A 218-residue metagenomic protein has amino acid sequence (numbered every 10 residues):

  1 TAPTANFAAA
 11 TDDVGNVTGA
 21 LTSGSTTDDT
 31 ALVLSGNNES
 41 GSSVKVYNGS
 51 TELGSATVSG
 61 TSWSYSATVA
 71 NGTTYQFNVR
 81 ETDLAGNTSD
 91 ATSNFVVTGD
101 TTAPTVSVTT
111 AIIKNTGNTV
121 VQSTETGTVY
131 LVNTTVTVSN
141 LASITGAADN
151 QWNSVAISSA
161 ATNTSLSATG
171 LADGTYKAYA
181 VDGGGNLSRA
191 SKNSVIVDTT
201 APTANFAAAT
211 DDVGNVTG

Functional and structural regions predicted by a protein language model:
T1-N16, D83, S93-P104, K114-N115 (+3 more regions): Flexible, low-complexity linkers/stalks enriched in Thr/Pro that connect modular domains
V17-G24, D28, N38-G72, A91 (+1 more regions): Extracellular beta-sheet repeat scaffolds used for adhesion and glycan interaction
L21-S25, V108-I112, T210-G214: Short beta-strand segments of immunoglobulin-like
T30-L34, N115-T119, G218: Structural beta-strand segments of beta-rich domains
N37-S42, Q122-T128: Short proline/glycine-enriched turn/loop motifs at strand-loop junctions of beta-rich domains
F77, Y176-A178: Hydrophobic beta-strand segments within extracellular beta-sandwich modules
E81, A180-D182: Conserved structural position at the C-terminal beta-strand of extracellular beta-sandwich adhesion modules
L84-A91, G184-R189: Short, exposed coil/turn segments at beta-strand boundaries within extracellular/luminal domains
